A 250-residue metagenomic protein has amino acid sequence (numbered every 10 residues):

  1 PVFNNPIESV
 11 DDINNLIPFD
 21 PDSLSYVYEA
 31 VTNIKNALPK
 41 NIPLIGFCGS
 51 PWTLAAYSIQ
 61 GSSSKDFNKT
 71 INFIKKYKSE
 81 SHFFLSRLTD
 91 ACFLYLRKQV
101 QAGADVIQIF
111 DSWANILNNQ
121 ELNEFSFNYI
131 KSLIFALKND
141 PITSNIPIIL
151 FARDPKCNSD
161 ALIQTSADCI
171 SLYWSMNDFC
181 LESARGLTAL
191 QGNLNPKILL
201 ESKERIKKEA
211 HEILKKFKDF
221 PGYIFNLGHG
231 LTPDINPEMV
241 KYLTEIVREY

Functional and structural regions predicted by a protein language model:
P1-A37: A gly/proline- and charged-residue-enriched helix-loop-helix capping module
S23-Y250: Active-site loop segments of alpha/beta catalytic cores
